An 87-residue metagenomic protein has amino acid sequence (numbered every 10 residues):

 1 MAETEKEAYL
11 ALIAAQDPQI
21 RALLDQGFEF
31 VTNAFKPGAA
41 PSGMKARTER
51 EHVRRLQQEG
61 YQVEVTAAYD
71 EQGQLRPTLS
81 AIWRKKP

Functional and structural regions predicted by a protein language model:
M1-S42: An N-terminal amphipathic alpha-helical segment
E7-Y9, I20-R21, V53, Q72 (+1 more regions): Generic N-terminal initiation segments characterized by hydrophobic and/or small/turn-forming residues
P18, R47, E51, G73 (+1 more regions): Intrinsically disordered, low-complexity regions enriched in serine, threonine, proline and polar/charged residues
D25-Q26, Q58, P77, A81: Generic detector of low-complexity/intrinsically disordered segments and short hydrophobic N-terminal stretches
T32, M44, W83-K85: Generic cytosolic/nucleocytoplasmic N-terminal low-complexity/intrinsically disordered segments
F35-E71: Short, hydrophobic/π-rich interface segment
E64-P87: C-terminal edge-of-domain segments
